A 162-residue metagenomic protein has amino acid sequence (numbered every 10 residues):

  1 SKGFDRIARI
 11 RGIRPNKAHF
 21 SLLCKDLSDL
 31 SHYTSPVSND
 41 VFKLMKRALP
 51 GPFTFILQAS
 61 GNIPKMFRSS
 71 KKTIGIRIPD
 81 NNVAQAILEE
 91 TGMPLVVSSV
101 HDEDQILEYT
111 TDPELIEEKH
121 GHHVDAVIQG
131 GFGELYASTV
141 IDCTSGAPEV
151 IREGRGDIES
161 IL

Functional and structural regions predicted by a protein language model:
S1-L162: Active-site-adjacent structural elements in enzyme catalytic cores
